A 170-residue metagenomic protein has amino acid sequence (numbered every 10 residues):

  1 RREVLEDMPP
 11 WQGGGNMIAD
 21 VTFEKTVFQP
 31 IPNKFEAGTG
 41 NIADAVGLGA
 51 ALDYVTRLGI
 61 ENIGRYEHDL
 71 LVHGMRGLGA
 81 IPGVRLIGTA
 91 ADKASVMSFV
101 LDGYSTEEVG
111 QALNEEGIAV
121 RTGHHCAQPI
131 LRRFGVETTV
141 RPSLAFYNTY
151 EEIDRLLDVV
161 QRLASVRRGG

Functional and structural regions predicted by a protein language model:
R1-G170: Pyridoxal 5′-phosphate
